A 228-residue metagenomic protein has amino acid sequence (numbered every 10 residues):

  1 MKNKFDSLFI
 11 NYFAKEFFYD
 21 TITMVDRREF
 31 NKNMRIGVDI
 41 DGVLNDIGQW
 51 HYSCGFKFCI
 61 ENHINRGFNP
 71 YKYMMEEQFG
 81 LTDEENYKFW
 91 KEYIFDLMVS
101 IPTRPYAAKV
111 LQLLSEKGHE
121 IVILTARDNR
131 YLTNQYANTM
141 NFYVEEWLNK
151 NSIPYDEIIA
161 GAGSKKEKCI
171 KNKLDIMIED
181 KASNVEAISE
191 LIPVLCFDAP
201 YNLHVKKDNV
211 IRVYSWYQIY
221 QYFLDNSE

Functional and structural regions predicted by a protein language model:
K2-N3: Polybasic, lysine-rich low-complexity intrinsically disordered segments
D6, F13-E85: Active-site neighborhood of HAD-like aspartate-dependent phosphohydrolases
F13, F17-M24, A126-N129, T133 (+1 more regions): Membrane-proximal envelope and lipid/glycan-remodeling enzymes
D39, L124-A126, I178, F197: Short hydrophobic segments within beta-strands
Q78-I94, I121: Short, basic/glycine-rich phosphate-binding loops at helix/coil junctions that contact nucleotide phosphates
I94-T103: Short, glycine-rich nucleotide/cofactor-binding loops
M98, A107-V144: Substrate-recognition element of Asp-dependent hydrolases with the DxDx(T/V) motif
H119, N134-I176, K181-E228: C-terminal cap/substrate-recognition subdomain and adjoining C-terminal extension of metal-dependent phosphatase-like
